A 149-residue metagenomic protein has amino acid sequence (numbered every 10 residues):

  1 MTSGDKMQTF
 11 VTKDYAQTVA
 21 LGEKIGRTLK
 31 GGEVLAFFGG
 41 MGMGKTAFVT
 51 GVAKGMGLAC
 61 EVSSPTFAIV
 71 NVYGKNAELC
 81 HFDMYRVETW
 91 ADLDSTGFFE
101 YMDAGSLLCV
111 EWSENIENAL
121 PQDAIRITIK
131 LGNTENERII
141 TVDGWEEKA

Functional and structural regions predicted by a protein language model:
T2-G22: N-terminal pre-Walker A segment at the start of P-loop NTPase domains
S3-Q8, K54, E88-A91, F99-A149: Short phosphate-coordinating micro-motif centered on Lys-Gly-acidic
R27-G31: Phosphate-binding P-loop
V34-A36: Short hydrophobic/aromatic beta-strand immediately N-terminal to the Walker A/P-loop
F38-G40: P-loop (Walker A) phosphate-binding loop of NTP-binding proteins
K45: Conserved lysine of the Walker
L58-Y73: Short beta-strand-centered segment that lines the nucleotide-binding/catalytic pocket of NTP-utilizing
